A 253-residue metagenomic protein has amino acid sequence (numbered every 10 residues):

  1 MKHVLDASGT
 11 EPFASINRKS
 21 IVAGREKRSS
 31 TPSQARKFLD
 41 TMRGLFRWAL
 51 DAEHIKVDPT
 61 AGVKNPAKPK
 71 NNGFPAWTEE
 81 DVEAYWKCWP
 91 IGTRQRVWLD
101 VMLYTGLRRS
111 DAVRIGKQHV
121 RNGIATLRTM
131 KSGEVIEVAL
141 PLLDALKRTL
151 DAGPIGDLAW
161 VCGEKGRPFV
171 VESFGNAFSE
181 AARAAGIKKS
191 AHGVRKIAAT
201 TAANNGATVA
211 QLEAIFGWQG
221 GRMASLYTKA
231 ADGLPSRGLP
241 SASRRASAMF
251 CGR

Functional and structural regions predicted by a protein language model:
M1-G73, K87-C88: N-terminal core-binding DNA-recognition domain of tyrosine recombinases/integrases
E11, K87, I91-R96, T105 (+4 more regions): Short, basic (Lys/Arg/His-rich) helix/loop patches that form interaction surfaces in the mid-to-C-terminal regions
A14, V57, I124-R128, D144-A177: Major-groove DNA-contacting interfaces characterized by cationic-aromatic clusters
R47-V57, M102-G123, A210-A214: Short, charged phosphate-coordinating catalytic segments
G62-N65, P75, E79-D81, T105 (+3 more regions): Conserved tyrosine-mediated DNA breakage-rejoining catalytic core shared by Y-recombinases
Q118-I124, K188, A207-Y227, C251-G252: Short, polar N-cap/turn motifs at the start of nucleic acid-interacting alpha helices
T129-G133, V209, F216-S241: Catalytic-site neighborhood detector that most strongly recognizes the C-terminal catalytic loop/helix of tyrosine
G163-G166, P240-R253: C-terminal secondary-structure termini that scaffold catalytic or DNA-interacting sites
